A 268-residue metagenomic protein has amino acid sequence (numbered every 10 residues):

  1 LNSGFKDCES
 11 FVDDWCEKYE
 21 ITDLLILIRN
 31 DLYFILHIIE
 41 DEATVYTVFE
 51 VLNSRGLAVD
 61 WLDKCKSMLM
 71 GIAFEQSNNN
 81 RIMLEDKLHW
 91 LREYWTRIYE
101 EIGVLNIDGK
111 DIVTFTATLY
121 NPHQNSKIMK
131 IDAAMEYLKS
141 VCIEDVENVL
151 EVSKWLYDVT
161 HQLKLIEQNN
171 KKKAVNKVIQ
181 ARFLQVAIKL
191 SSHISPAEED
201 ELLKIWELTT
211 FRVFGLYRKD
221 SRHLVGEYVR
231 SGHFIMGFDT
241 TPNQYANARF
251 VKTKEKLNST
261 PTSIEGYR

Functional and structural regions predicted by a protein language model:
L1-E101: Basic- and aromatic-enriched surface patches that contact anionic nucleotides/nucleic acids
L62-C65, G71-Y267: A cross-family structural signal marking well-folded subdomains
